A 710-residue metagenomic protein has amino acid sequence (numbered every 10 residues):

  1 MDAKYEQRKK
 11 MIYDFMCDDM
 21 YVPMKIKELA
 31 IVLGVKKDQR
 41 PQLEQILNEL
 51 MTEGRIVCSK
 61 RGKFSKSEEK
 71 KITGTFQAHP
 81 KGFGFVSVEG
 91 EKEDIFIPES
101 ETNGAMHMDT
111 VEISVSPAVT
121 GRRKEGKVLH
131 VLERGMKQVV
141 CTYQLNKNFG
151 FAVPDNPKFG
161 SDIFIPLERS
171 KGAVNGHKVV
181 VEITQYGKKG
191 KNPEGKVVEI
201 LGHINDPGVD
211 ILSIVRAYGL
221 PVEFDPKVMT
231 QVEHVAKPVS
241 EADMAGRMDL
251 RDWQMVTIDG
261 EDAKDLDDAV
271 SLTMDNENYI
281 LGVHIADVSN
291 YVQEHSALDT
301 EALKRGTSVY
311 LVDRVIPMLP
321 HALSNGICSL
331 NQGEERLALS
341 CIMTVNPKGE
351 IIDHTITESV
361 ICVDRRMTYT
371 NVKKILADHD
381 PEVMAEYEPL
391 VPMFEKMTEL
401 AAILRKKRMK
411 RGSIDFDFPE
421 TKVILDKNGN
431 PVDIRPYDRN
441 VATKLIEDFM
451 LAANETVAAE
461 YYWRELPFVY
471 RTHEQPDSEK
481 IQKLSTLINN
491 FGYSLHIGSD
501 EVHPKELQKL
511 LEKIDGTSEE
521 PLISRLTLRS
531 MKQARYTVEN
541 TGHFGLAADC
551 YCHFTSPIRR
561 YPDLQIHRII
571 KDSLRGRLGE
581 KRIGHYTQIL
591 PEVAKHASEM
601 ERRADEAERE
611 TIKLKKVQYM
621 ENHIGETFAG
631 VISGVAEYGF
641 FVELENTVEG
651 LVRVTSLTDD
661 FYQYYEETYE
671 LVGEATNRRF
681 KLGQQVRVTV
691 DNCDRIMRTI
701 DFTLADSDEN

Functional and structural regions predicted by a protein language model:
M1-G282, S289-E335, K373-K374, Q618 (+3 more regions): Charge-lined substrate channels and their catalytic hotspots, especially those that engage the 3′ end of RNA
I31, V180, Q185-Y186, S213-R216 (+5 more regions): Electropositive polyanion-binding surfaces
